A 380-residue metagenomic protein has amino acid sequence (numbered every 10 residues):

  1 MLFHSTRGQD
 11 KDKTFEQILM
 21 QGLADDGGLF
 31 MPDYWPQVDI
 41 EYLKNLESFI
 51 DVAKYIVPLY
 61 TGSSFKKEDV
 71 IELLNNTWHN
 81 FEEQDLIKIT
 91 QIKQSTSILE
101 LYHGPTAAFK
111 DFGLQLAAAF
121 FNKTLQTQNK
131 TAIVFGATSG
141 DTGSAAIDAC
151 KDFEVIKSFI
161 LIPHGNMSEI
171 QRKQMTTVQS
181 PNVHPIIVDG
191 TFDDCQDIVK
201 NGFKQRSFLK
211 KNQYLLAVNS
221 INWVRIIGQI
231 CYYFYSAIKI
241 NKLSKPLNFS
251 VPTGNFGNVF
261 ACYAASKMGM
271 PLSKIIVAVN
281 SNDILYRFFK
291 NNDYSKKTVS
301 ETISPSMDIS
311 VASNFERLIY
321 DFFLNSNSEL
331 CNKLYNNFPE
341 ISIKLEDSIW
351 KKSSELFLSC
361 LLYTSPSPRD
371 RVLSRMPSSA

Functional and structural regions predicted by a protein language model:
M1-D26: Charged, compositionally biased N-terminal leader segments and the immediate start of the first structured element
G28-A107, S180-L209, F338: Small-residue-rich anion-binding loops in enzyme active sites
S97-K151: Well-ordered mid-protein domain cores that form the structural environment of catalytic cofactors
I147-D189, M270-K297: Catalytic or ion-translocation cores adjacent to nucleophile or general acid/base/metal-coordination motifs in diverse
L161-I240, K296-K297, E301-S304, D308-I341 (+1 more regions): Small/polar-residue-rich loop-to-helix segments that shape phosphate-bearing ligand pockets
P252-A264, M270-I319: A conserved active-site cap/scaffold subdomain adjacent to cofactor or substrate pockets
Y363-D370: Conserved small/polar residues in nucleotide/adenosyl-binding loops
S374-A380: Hydrophobic alpha-helical segments, chiefly the membrane-spanning helices and signal/signal-anchor peptides
